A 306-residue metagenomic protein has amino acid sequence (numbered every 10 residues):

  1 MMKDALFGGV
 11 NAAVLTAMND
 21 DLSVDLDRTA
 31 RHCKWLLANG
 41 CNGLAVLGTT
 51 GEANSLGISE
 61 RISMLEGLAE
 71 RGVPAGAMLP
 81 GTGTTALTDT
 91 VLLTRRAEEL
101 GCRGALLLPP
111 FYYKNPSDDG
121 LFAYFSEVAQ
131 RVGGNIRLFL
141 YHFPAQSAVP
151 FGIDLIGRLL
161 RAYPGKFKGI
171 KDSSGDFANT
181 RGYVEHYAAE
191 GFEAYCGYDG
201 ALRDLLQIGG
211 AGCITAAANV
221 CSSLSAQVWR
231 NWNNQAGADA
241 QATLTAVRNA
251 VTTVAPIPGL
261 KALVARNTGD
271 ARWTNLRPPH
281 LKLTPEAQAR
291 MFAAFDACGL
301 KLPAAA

Functional and structural regions predicted by a protein language model:
M1-D4, A304-A306: Basic/polar N-terminal segments that are highly enriched at the extreme N-terminus, encompassing both cleavable
M2-P150: Active-site beta->alpha loop and helix N-cap motifs at the rims of alpha/beta catalytic domains
N11-L15, N39-C41, Q207-G210, I214-A306: C-terminal alpha-helical cap/extension of soluble enzyme domains
L22, N54, G83, G191-F192 (+2 more regions): A generic secondary-structure micro-motif detector that highlights 1-2 residue hydrophobic/ambivalent hotspots embedded
R28, E60, G120, G175 (+3 more regions): Soluble or luminal CAZymes and related metallo-dependent hydrolases
T29, R61, L65, T90 (+7 more regions): A general structural signal for well-ordered alpha-helical segments in protein cores
S63, G67-G72, R96, L100 (+8 more regions): Alpha-helical structural signal in soluble globular domains
G133-I136, F143-V254: Catalytic alpha/beta core domains of metabolic enzymes, predominantly
